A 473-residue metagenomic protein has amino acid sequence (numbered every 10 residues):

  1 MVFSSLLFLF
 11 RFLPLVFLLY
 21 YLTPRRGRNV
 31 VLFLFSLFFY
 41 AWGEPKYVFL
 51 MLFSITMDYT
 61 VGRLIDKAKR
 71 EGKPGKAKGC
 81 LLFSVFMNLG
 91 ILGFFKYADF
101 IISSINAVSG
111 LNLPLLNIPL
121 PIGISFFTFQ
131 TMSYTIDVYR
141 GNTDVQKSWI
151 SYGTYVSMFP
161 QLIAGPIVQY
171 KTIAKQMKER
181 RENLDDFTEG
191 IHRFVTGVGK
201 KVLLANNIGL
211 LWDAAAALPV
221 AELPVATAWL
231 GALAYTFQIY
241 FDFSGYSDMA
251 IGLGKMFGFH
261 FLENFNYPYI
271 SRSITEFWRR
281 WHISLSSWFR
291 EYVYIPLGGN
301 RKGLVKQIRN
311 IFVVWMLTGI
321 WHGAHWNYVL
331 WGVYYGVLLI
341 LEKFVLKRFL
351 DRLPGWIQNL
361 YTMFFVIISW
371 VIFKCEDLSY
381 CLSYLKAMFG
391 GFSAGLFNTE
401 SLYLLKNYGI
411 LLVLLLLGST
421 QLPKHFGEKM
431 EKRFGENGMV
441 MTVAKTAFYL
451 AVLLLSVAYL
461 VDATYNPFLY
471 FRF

Functional and structural regions predicted by a protein language model:
M1-R472: Membrane-embedded transmembrane alpha-helical bundles that form the catalytic cores of multi-pass lipid-modifying
